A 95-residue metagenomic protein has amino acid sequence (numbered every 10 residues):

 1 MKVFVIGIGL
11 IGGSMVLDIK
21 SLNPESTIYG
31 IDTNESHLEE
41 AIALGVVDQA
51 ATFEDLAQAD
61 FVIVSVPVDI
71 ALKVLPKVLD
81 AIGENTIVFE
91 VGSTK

Functional and structural regions predicted by a protein language model:
M1-F53: NAD(P)+-binding Rossmann beta1-loop-alpha1 motif at the extreme N-terminus of oxidoreductases
F53-F89: Rossmann-like NAD(P)-binding element
V91-K95: Rossmann-fold NAD(P)-binding glycine/threonine-rich loop
